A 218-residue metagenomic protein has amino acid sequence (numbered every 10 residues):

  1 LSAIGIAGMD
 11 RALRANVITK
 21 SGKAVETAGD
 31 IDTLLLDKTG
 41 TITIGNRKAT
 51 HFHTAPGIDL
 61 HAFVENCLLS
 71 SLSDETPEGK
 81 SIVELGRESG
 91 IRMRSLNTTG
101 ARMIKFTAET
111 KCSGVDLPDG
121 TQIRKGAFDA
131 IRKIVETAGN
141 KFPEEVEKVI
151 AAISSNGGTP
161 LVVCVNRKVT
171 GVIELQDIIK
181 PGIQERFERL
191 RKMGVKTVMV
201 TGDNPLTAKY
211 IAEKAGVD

Functional and structural regions predicted by a protein language model:
L1, K20, P77-E78, D203: A generic structural signal for residues located within well-ordered alpha-helices of large catalytic or ligand-binding
L1-K38, L190-R191, A212: Hydrophobic alpha-helical transmembrane segments
A3, N46, K180-P181, G202-P205: Conserved structured core elements
T19-V25, N97-A101, G182: Short, flexible cytosolic linker that couples an ABC transmembrane/permease module to its adjacent nucleotide-binding
T33-F142, E147-G171, L175, E188 (+1 more regions): Cytosolic catalytic regions of ATP/NTP-dependent phosphoryl-transfer enzymes
I179-R191: The conserved cystathionine-beta-synthase
